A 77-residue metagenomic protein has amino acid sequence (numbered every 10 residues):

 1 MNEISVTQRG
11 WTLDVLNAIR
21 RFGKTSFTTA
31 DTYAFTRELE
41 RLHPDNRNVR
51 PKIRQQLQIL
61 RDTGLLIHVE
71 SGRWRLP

Functional and structural regions predicted by a protein language model:
M1-I4: Helix-loop elements that line ligand-binding/catalytic pockets
V6-F27, Q58: Positively charged, polyanion-binding regions of nucleic-acid-associated proteins
I19, T36, E40, L57-G64: Short leucine-rich amphipathic alpha-helical surface patches
S26, R37-I53: Short, positively charged loop/turn segments that connect secondary-structure elements
D31-F35: A short acidic, leucine-rich amphipathic alpha-helix
R50-P77: Charged low-complexity interaction tracts in eukaryotic proteins
